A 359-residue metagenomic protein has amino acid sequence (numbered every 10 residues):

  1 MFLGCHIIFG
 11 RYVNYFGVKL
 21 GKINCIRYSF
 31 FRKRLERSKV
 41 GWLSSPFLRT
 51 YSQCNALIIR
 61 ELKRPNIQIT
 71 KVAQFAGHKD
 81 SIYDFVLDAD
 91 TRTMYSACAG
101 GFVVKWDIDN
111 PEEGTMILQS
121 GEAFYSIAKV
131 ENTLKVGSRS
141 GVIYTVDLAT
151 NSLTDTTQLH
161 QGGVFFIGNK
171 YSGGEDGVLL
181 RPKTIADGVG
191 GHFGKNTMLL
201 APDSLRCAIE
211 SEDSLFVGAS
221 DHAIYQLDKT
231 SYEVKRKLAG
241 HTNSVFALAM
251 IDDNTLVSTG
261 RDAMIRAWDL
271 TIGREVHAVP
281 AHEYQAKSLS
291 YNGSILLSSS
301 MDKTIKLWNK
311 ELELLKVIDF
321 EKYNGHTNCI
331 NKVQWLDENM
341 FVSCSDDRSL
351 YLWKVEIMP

Functional and structural regions predicted by a protein language model:
K19, A97-G100, G137-S140, G173-D176 (+4 more regions): Conserved strand-to-loop turn within each blade of WD40 beta-propeller repeats
R60, V103-D107, V146, L180-K183 (+4 more regions): WD40-repeat beta-propellers
F75-I82, L118-Y125, T157-V164, M198-L205 (+3 more regions): WD40/WD-repeat beta-propeller blade N-cap
A89-D90, K129-E131, E210-E212, I251-D253 (+2 more regions): Residue-level detector of Asp-centered blade-edge/turn motifs that repeat once per structural unit in beta-propeller
I108-P111, L148-N151, I185, K229-Y232 (+3 more regions): Short loop/turn segments that connect beta-strands within beta-propeller blades
C329-P359: Blade-level signature of beta-propeller repeat domains, shared across WD40, Kelch, NHL, RCC1 and BNR/Asp-box propellers
